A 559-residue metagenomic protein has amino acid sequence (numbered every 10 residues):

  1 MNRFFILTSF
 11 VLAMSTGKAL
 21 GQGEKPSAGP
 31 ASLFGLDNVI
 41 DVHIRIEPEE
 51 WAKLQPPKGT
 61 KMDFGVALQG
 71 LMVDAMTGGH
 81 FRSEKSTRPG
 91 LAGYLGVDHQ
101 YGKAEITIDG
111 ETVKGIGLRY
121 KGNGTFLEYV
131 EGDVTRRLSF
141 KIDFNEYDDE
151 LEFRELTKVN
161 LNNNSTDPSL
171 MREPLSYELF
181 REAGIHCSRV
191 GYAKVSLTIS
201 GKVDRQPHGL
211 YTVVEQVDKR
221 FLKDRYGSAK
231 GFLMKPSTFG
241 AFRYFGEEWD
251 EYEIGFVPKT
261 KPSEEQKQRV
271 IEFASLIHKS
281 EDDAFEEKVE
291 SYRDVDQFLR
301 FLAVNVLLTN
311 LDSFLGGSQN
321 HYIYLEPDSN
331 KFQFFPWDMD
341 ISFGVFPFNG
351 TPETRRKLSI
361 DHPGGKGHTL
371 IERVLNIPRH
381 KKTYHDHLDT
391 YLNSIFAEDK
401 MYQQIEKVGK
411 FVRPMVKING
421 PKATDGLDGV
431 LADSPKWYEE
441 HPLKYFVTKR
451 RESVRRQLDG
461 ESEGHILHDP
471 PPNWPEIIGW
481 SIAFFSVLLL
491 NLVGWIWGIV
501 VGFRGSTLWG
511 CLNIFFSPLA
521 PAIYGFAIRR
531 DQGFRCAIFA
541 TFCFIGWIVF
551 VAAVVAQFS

Functional and structural regions predicted by a protein language model:
M1-F4: Positively charged n-region of N-terminal signal peptides that target proteins for export
I6-S15: Bacterial N-terminal signal peptides
Q22-F301, I418, K422, Y438-P471: Phosphate-handling architecture centered on phosphoinositide signaling
A31-S32, D37-V39, E50-P56, E264-I271 (+2 more regions): Middle-to-C-terminal accessory/interaction subdomains
E476-V500: Selective detector of the "anchor" transmembrane alpha-helix that sits immediately C-terminal
N491-W495, T507-A527: Hydrophobic, aromatic-rich membrane-embedded alpha-helical segments
A527-C543: Interfacial loop-to-transmembrane junctions
F550-S559: Juxtamembrane boundary at the C-terminal end of a transmembrane helix
